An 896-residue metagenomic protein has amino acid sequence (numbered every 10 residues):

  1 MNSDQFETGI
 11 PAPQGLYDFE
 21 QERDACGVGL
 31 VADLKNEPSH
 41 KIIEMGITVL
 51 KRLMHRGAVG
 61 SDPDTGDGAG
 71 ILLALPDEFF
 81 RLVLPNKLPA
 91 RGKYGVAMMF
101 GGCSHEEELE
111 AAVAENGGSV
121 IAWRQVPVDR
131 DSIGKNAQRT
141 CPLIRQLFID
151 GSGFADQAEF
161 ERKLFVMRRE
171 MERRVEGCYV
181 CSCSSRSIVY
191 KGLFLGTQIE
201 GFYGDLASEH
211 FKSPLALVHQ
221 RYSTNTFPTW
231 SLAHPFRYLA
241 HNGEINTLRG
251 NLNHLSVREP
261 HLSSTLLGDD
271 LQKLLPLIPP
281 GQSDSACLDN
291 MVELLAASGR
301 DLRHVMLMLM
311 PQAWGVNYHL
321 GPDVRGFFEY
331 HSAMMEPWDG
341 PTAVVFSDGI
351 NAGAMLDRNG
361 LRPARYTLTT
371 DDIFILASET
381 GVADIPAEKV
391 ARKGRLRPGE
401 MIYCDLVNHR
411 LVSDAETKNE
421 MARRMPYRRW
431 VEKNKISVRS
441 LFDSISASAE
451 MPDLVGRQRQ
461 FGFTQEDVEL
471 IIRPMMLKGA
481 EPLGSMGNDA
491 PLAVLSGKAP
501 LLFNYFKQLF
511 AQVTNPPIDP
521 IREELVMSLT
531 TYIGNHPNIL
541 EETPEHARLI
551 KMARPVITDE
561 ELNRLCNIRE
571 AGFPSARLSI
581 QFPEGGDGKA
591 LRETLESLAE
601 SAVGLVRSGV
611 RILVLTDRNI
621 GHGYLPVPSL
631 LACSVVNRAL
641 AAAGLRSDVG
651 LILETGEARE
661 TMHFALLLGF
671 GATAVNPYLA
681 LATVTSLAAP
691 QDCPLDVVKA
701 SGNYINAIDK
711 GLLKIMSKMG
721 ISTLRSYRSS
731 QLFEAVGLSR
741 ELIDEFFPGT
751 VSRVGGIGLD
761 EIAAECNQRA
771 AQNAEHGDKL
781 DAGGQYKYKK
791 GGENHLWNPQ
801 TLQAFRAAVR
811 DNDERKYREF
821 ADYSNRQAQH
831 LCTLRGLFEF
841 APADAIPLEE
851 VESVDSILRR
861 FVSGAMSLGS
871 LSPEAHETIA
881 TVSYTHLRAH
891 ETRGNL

Functional and structural regions predicted by a protein language model:
N2-N538, T543-E545, C566-R569: Conserved short alpha-helical segments that host acidic/polar catalytic motifs at enzyme active sites
G15-L16, M291, D559-A571, T594-L613 (+4 more regions): Structured alpha-helical segments in the cores of large, soluble enzyme domains
P63-A74, L307-G315, D348-G349, N419 (+7 more regions): A glycine-rich phosphate-binding loop feature that marks nucleotide/adenosyl-phosphate handling sites
S332-A333, A343-V344, T380-D414, R638 (+6 more regions): Phosphate/diphosphate-binding loops
Q508, Q512, L525-E593, S597 (+1 more regions): Active-site cores of enzymes that catalyze phosphoryl transfer or operate on phosphate-rich substrates
D587, G609-V636, R646-D648, G656 (+1 more regions): Conserved structured catalytic cores and adjacent interaction surfaces of nucleotide-binding/hydrolyzing enzymes
R728-A880, Y884: Active-site loops and adjacent core secondary-structure elements that bind or stabilize anionic groups
T885-G894: Conserved small/polar residues in nucleotide/adenosyl-binding loops
